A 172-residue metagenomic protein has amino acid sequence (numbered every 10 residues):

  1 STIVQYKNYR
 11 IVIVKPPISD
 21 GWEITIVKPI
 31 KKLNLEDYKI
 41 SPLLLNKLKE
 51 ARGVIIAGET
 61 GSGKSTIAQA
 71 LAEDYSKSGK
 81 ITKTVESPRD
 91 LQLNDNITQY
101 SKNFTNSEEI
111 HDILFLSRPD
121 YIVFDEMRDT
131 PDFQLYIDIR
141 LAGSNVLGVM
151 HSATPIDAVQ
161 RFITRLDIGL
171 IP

Functional and structural regions predicted by a protein language model:
S1-G53, K80: P-loop NTP-binding catalytic core
I56: Hydrophobic anchor at the beta1->P-loop junction of P-loop NTPases
G61: Walker A (P-loop) phosphate-binding loop of P-loop NTPases
K64: Conserved lysine of the Walker
I67, L71: Hydrophobic positions on the alpha1 helix immediately C-terminal to the Walker A/P-loop
K77-L93: Short beta-strand-centered segment that lines the nucleotide-binding/catalytic pocket of NTP-utilizing
S101-D132, R140: Conserved nucleotide-sensing/catalytic segment adjacent to the nucleotide-binding pocket in NTP-handling enzymes
F124-P172: Conserved P-loop NTPase nucleotide-binding/switch module
